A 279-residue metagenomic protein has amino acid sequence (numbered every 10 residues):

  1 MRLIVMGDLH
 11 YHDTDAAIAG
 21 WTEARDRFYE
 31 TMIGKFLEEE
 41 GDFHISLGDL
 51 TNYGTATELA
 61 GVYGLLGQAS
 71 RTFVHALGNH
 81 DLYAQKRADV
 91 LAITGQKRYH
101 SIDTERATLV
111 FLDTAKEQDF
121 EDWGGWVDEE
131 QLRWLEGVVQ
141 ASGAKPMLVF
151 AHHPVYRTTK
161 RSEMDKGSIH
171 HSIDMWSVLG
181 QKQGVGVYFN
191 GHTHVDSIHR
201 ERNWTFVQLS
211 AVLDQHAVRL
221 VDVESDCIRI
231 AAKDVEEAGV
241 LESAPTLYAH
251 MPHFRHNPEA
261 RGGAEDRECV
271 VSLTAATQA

Functional and structural regions predicted by a protein language model:
M1-A60: N-terminal active-site segment of His-dependent metallophosphoesterases
M1-D15, R106-K116, L148-F150, T205-S210 (+1 more regions): Active-site-proximal beta-strand elements of phosphoester/diester hydrolases
V5-F28, Y83-I93, E117-V127, M164 (+1 more regions): Acidic/histidine-rich helix-loop elements that form or flank divalent-metal/phosphate-binding sites at the catalytic
V5-G7, F43-D49, F73-N79, D113 (+3 more regions): Active-site neighborhood of phospho(di)ester-bond hydrolases with catalytic His/Asp-centered motifs
H12-D15, N52-T57, N79-K86, E117-D122 (+3 more regions): Active-site environment of divalent metal-dependent phosphoester hydrolases
A17, S142-G186: Active-site-proximal segments of metal-dependent phosphoesterases and phosphodiesterases across multiple
E23, V178, D196-A279: Binuclear metal-dependent phosphoesterase catalytic core
A56-E136, A141, D174-S177, Q181-G184 (+3 more regions): Extended active-site neighborhood of metal-dependent phosphoesterases/phosphodiesterases
